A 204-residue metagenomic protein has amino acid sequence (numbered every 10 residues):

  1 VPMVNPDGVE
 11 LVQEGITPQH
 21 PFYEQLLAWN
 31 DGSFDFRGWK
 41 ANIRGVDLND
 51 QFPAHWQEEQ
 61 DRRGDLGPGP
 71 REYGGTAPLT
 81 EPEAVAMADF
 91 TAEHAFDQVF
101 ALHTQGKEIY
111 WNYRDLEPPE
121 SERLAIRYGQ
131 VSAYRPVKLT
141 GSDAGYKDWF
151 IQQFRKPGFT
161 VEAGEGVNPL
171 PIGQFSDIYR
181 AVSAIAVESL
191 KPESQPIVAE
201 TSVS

Functional and structural regions predicted by a protein language model:
V1-Y110, P118: Active-site/substrate-binding loop(s) of hydrolase catalytic cores
P82, R123, G173, D177: Conserved active-site and cofactor/substrate-binding residues in soluble primary-metabolism enzymes
M87, E93, Q98-A101, K107-P118 (+1 more regions): Active-site-adjacent mobile loop/cap segments within catalytic or ligand-binding domains
R114-S132: Gly/Ser/Thr-rich active-site loops/lids in small-molecule metabolic enzymes that frequently grip phosphoryl groups
A133-L139: Short secondary-structure junctions
T201-S204: Long, low-complexity, intrinsically disordered segments
